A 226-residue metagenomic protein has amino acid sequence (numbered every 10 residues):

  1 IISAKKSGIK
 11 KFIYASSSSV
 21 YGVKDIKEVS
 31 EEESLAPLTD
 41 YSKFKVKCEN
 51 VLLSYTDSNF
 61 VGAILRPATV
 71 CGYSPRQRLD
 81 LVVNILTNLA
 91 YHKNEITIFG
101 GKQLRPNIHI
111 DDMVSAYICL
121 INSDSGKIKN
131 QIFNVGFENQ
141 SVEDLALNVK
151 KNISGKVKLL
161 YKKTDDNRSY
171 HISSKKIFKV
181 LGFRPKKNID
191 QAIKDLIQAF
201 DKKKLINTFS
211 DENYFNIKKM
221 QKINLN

Functional and structural regions predicted by a protein language model:
I1-D40: Conserved Rossmann-fold NAD(P)-dependent oxidoreductase catalytic core, especially the SDR/UDP-sugar
K5, V23-D25, S74-R76, D144-L145: Short glycine-/acidic-enriched loop or helix-start segments at secondary-structure transitions that form or flank
G8-F12, N59-V61, E95, N130: Active-site loop of short-chain dehydrogenase/reductase
I13-S16, L38, R66-A68, K102 (+1 more regions): Active-site beta-alpha turn of Rossmann-fold NAD(P)-dependent dehydrogenases/reductases
F44: Active-site helix of classical SDR
K47: Active-site His/Glu-centered metal-binding helix of metallohydrolases
N50-R105, I110-I121, V149-K151: NAD(P)-dependent short-chain dehydrogenase/reductase
K93-N94, F99-N226: C-terminal substrate-binding subdomain of Rossmann-fold SDR/epimerase-dehydratase oxidoreductases
